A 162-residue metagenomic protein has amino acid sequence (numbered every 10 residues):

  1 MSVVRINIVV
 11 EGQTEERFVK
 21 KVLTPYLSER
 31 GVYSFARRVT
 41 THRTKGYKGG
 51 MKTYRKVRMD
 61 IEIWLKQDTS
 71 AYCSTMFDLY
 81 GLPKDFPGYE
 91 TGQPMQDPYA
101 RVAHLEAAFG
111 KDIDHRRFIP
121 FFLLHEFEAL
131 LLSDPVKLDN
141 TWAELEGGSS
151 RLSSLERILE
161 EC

Functional and structural regions predicted by a protein language model:
M1-V3, E16-T44, R58-C162: C-terminal accessory helical subdomains adjacent to catalytic cores in phosphodiester- and nucleotide-handling enzymes
I8-R17: Catalytic nucleophile-elbow at a beta strand-turn-alpha helix junction centered on a G-D-S/GDSL motif, marking
T44-K56: Charged, often glycine-rich, active-site loop that binds/positions anionic groups
